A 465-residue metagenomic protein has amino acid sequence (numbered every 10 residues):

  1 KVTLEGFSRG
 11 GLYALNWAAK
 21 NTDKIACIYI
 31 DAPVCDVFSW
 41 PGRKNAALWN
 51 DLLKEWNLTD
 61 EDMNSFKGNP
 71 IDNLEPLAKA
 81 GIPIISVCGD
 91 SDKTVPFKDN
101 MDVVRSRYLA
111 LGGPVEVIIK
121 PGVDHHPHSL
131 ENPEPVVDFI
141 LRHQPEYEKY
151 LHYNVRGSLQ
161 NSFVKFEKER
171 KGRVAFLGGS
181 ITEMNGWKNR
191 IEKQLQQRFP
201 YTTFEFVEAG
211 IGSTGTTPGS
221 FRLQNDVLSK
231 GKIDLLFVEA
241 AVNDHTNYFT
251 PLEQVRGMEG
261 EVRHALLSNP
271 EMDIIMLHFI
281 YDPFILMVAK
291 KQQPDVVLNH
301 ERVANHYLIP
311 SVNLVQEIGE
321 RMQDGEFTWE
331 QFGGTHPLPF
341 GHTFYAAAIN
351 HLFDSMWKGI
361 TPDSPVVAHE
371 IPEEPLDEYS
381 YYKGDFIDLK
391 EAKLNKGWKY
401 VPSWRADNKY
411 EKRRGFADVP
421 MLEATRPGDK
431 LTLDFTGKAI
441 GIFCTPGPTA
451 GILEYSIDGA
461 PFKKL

Functional and structural regions predicted by a protein language model:
V2-A47: Primarily recognizes the serine-hydrolase "nucleophile elbow" in alpha/beta-hydrolase and SGNH/GDSL folds
P33-V34, F38-P76: Mobile cap/lid helix-loop segments that gate and shape the active-site cleft of serine hydrolases
L77-I84, G113: Short, proline-enriched alpha-helix->beta-strand connector loops that line the catalytic pocket of alpha/beta-hydrolase
S86-C88, D92: Short beta-strand/loop motif that positions the catalytic acidic residue of the alpha/beta-hydrolase fold
K98-Y147: C-terminal catalytic histidine-bearing segment of alpha/beta-hydrolase fold enzymes
P145-S158, E169-R170, T343-L465: Conserved catalytic region of serine esterases and O-acyltransferases that act on ester linkages in lipids
K171-G186, I211-G215, A439, P448: Catalytic nucleophile-elbow at a beta strand-turn-alpha helix junction centered on a G-D-S/GDSL motif, marking
N189-E205, A209, T214, P218-P365 (+3 more regions): Alpha-helical cap/lid subdomain in secreted, periplasmic, or secretory-pathway luminal O-acyl-processing enzymes
